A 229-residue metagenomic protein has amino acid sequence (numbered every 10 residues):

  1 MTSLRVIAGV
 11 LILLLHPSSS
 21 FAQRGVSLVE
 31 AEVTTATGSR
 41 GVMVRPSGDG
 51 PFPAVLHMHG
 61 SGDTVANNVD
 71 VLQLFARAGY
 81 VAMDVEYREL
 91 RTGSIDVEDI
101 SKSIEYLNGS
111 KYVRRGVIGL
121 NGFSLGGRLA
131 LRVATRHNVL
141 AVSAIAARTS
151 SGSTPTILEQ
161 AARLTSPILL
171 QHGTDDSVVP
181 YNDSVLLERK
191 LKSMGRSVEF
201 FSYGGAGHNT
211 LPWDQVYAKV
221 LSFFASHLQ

Functional and structural regions predicted by a protein language model:
A22-D49: N-terminal cap/lid segment of alpha/beta-hydrolase-fold proteins
G50-F52, G60-T92: Short substrate-entry loop that stabilizes the transition state in hydrolases
Y87, S143-G152: Active-site nucleophile loop of the alpha/beta-hydrolase fold
R91-K111: Alpha/beta-hydrolase active-site loop
Y112-F123: Alpha/beta-hydrolase fold nucleophile elbow
G122-G126, A130: Gly/Ala-rich beta-loop-alpha elbow adjacent to hydrolase catalytic centers
L164, L170-H172, D176: Short beta-strand/loop motif that positions the catalytic acidic residue of the alpha/beta-hydrolase fold
N182-Q229: C-terminal catalytic histidine-bearing segment of alpha/beta-hydrolase fold enzymes
